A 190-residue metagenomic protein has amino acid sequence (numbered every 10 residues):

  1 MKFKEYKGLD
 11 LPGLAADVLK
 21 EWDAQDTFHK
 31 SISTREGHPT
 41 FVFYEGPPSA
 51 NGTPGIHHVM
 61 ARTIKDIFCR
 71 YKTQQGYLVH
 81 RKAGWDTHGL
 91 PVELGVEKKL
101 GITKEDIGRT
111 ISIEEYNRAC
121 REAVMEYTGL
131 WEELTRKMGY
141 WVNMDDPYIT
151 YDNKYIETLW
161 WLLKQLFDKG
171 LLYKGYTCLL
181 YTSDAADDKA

Functional and structural regions predicted by a protein language model:
M1-S183: N-terminal, positively charged nucleic-acid-binding surface of large information/translation enzymes
D184-A190: A short, hydrophobic C-terminal helix/tail in secreted or cell-surface proteins
